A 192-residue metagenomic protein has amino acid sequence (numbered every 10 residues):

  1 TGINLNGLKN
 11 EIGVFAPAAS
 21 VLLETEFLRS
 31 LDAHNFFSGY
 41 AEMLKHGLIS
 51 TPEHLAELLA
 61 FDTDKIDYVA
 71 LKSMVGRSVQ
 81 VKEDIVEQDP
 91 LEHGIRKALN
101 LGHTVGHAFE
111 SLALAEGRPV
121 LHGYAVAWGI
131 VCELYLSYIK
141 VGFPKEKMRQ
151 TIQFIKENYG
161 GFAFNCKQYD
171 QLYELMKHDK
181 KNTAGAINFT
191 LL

Functional and structural regions predicted by a protein language model:
T1-F61: A glycine/threonine-rich phosphate-anchoring loop and its flanking beta-alpha core in nucleotide/phosphate-binding
Y40-L44, L58, M74-I85, L99 (+4 more regions): Short alpha-helical scaffolding segments that buttress acidic/His motifs in well-ordered protein cores
A41-M43, G142-L192: C-terminal charged capping/lid subdomain of soluble metabolic enzymes
E53-L59, D89-L91, K167-Q168, A186-L192: Short coil/turn segments at secondary-structure boundaries
H54-L55, A70, P90-A98, V120-G123 (+2 more regions): Flexible, glycine/charged-enriched surface loops at secondary-structure junctions
D62-P119: Oxyanion-binding "anion nests"
S73, R77, K97-N100, T104 (+3 more regions): Amphipathic alpha-helical interaction segments
T104-Q150: Internal helical hairpin/lid segments
